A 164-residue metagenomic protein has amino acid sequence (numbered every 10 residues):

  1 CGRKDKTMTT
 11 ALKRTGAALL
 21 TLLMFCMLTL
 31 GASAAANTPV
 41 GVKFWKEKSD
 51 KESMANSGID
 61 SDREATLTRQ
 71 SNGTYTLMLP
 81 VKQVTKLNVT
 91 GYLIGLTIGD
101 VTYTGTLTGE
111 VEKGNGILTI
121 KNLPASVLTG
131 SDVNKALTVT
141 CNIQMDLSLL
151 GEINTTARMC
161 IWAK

Functional and structural regions predicted by a protein language model:
C1-T7: Short, Lys/Arg-enriched N-terminal segments with co-localized hydrophobic residues within the first ~10-30 amino acids
M8-L19: Bacterial N-terminal signal peptides that target proteins for export
L19-M27: Bacterial N-terminal signal peptides
C26-P39: Sec-dependent signal peptide cleavage junction
T38-I59: Extracellular, modular beta-sheet/disulfide-rich ectodomains of secreted and cell-surface proteins
M78-K82: Short edge beta-strand/loop segments characteristic of extracellular beta-sandwich folds
L87-V101: Short, surface-exposed beta-strand/strand-loop-strand elements in extracellular ectodomains
G109-K164: Helix-rich interaction surfaces within compact, conserved domain-sized segments that mediate assembly or partner
